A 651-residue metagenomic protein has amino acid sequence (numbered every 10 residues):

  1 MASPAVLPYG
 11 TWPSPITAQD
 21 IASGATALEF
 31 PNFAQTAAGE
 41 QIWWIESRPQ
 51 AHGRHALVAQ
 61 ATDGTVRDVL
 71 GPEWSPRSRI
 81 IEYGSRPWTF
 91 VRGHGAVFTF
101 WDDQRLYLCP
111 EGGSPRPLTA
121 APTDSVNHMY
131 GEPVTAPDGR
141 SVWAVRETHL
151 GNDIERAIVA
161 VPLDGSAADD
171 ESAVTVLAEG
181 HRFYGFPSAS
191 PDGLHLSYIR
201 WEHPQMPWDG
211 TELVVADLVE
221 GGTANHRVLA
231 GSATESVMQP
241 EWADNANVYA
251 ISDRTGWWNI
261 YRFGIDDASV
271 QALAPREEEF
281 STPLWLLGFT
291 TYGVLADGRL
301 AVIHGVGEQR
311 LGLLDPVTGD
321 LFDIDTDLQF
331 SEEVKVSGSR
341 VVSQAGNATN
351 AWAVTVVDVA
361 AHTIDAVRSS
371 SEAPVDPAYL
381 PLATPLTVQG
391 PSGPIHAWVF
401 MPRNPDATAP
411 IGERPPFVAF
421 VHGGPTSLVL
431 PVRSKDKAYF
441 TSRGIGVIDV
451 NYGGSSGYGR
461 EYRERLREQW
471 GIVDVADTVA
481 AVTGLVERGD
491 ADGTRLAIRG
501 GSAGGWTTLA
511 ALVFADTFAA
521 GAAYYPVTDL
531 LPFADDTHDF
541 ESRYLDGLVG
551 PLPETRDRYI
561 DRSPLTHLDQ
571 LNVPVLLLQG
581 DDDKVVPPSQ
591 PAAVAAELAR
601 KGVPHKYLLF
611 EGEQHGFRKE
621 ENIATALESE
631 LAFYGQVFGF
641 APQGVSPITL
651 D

Functional and structural regions predicted by a protein language model:
A2-P15, H55-A56: Blade/loop signatures of beta-propeller domains
S14-A22, R67-S78, R116-T123, A173-A178 (+4 more regions): A short beta-strand motif characteristic of beta-propeller blades
S23-Q41, S75-A96, T123-V142, E179-I199 (+8 more regions): Conserved beta-propeller blade repeats
E29-N32, E40, I45-E46, H55 (+12 more regions): Non-catalytic accessory segments flanking enzyme active sites
E46-A56, P76-E82, F98-Y107, P122-M129 (+9 more regions): A flexible loop/linker signature enriched in serine peptidases of the S9 family
A61-G64, P110-G113, P162-A167, L218-G221 (+3 more regions): Short loop/turn segments that connect beta-strands within beta-propeller blades
P204, S370-R488, D492-T494, G501 (+2 more regions): Cap/lid segment of the alpha/beta-hydrolase catalytic domain
Y452-D651: Active-site-proximal cap/loop segments of hydrolase catalytic domains
